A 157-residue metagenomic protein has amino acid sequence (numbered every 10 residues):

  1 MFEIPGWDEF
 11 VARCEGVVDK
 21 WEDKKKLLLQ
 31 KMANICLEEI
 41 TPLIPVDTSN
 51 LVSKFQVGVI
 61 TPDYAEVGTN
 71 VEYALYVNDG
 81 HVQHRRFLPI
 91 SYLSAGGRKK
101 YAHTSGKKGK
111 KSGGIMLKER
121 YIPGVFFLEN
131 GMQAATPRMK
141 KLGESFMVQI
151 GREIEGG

Functional and structural regions predicted by a protein language model:
M1-A74, Y92, K99-G157: Short, Lys/Arg-rich flexible segments
L75-L88: Extended Gly/Ser/Thr-rich low-complexity repeat segments, especially those forming or decorating extracellular
R86, S91, G97: Mobile, glycine-enriched helix-loop/loop "lid" segments at the mouths of ligand-binding/catalytic clefts that gate
